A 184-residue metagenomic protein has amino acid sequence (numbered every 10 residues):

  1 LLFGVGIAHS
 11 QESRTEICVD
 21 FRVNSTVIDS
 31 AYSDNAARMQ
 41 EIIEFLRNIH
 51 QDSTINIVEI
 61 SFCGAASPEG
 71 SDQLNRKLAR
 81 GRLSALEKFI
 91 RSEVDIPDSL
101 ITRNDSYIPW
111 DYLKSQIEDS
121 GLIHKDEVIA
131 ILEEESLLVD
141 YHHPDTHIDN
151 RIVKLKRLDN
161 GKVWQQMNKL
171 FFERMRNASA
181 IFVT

Functional and structural regions predicted by a protein language model:
L1-E16: Bacterial Sec-dependent N-terminal signal peptides
L2-G4, E41-F45, D159-W164: Short amphipathic alpha-helical surface micro-motifs
Q11, R47-Q51, D119-E127: Short N-terminal helix-initiation segments at or just after the protein's N-terminus
E12-R14, F21, V27-C63, R91: Periplasmic peptidoglycan-binding/anchoring modules of Gram-negative envelope and division proteins
E16-C18, E59, L100, N177: A residue-level signal for beta-strand positions that form part of recognition/binding surfaces within mature
V19, T26, R76: Flexible, active-site-adjacent loop/turn segments at secondary-structure boundaries
S67-R176, A180: Periplasmic OmpA-like peptidoglycan-binding domain that tethers envelope proteins to the cell wall
